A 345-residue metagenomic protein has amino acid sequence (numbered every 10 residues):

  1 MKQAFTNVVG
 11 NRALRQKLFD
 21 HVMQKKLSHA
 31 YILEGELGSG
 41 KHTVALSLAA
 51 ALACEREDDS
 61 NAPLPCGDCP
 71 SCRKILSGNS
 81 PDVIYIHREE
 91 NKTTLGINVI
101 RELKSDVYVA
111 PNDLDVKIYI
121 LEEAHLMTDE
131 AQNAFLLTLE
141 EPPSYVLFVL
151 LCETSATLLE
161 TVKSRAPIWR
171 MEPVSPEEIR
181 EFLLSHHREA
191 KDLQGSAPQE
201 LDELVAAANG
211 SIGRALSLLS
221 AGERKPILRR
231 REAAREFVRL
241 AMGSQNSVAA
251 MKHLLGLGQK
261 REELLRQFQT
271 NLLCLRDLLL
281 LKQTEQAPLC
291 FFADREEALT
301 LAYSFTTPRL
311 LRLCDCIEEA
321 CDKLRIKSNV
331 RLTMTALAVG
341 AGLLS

Functional and structural regions predicted by a protein language model:
M1-A51, K74, S144-V146, E153-T270 (+1 more regions): Charged, glycine-rich active-site and insertion segments that engage polyanionic ligands
M1-E130, L137, A302: Clamp-loader machinery-focused feature within the broader ASCE/P-loop NTPase space
Y108, N133-L150: Conserved catalytic/switch belt of AAA+ P-loop NTPases
E123, E140-E141, D277: Acidic-residue sensor for enzyme active/binding pockets
